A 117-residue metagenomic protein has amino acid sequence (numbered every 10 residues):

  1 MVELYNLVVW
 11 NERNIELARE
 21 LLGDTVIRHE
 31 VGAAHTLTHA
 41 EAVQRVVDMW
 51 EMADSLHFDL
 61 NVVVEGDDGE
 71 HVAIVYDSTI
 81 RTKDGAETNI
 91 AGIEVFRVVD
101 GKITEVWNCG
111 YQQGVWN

Functional and structural regions predicted by a protein language model:
M1-N117: C-terminal and inter-domain tail/linker signature
